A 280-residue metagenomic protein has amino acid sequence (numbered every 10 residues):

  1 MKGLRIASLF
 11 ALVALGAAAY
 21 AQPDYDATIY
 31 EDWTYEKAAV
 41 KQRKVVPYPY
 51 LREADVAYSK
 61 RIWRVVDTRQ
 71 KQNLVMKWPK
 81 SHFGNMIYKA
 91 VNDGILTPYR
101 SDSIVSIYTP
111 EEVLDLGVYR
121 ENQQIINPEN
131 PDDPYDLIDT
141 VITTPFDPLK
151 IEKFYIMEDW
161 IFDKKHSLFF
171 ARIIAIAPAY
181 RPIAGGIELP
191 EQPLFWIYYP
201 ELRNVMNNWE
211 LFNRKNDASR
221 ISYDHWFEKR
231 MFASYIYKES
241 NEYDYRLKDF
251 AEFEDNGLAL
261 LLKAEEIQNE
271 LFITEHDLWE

Functional and structural regions predicted by a protein language model:
M1-A27: Bacterial Sec-dependent N-terminal signal peptides
A11-V13, F146, H166, I187: Generic marker of residues within folded, mature protein domains
A17, G94, R172-A175: Glycine-centered flexibility motif
Q22-K164, I183, P200-E280: A domain-level signal for the mature, folded cores of soluble proteins
L149-I151, A171-I173, Q192-L194: Extracytoplasmic
Y155-M157, R172-A179, W196: Soluble periplasmic/extracytoplasmic beta-strand elements of cell-envelope proteins
L168, A175-L189: Extended serine/threonine-enriched, polar tracts that run as long, contiguous segments within proteins
G186-E201: Short linear, low-complexity motifs centered on an aromatic residue
